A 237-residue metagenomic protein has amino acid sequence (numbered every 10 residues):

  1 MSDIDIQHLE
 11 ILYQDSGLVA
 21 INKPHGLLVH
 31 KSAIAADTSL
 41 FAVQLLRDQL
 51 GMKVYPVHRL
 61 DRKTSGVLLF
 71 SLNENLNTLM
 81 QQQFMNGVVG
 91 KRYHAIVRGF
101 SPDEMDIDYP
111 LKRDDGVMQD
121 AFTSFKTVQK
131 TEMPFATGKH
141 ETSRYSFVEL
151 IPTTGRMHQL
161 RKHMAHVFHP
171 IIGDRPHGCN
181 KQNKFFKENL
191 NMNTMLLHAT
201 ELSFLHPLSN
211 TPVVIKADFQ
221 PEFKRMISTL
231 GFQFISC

Functional and structural regions predicted by a protein language model:
M1-C237: RNA pseudouridine synthases
